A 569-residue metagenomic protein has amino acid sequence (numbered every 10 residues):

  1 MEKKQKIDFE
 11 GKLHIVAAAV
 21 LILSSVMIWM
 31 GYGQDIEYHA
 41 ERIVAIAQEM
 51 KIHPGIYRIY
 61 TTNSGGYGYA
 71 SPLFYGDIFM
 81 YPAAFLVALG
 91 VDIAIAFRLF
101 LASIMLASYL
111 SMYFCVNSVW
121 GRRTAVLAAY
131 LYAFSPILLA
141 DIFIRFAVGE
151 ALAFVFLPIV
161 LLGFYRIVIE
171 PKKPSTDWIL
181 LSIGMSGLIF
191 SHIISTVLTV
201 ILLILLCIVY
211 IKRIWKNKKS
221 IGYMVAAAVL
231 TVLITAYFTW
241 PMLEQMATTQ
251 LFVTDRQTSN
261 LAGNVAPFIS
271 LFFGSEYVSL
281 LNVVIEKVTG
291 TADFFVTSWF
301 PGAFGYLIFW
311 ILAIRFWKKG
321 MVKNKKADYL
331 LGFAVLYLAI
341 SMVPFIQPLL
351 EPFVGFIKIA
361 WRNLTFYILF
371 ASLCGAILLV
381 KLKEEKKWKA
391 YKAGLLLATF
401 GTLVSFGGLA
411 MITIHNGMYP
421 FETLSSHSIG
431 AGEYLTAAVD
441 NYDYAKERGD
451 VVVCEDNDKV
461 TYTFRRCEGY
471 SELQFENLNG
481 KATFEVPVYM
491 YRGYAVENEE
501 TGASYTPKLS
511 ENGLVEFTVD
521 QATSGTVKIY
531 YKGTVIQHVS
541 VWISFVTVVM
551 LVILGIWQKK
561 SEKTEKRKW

Functional and structural regions predicted by a protein language model:
M1-G417, T526-Y530, I536-W569: Membrane-embedded transmembrane-helix bundle of lipid-linked glycan/lipid transferases
K6-F9, K446-W569: Active-site-proximal, structured, solvent-exposed surfaces of multi-pass membrane proteins that position macromolecular
I59-T62, Y69-S71, D77, K212 (+13 more regions): Intrinsically disordered, low-complexity regions enriched in small/polar residues
H415-Y470: Membrane-interface segments at or immediately adjacent to transmembrane helices that form the boundary between
